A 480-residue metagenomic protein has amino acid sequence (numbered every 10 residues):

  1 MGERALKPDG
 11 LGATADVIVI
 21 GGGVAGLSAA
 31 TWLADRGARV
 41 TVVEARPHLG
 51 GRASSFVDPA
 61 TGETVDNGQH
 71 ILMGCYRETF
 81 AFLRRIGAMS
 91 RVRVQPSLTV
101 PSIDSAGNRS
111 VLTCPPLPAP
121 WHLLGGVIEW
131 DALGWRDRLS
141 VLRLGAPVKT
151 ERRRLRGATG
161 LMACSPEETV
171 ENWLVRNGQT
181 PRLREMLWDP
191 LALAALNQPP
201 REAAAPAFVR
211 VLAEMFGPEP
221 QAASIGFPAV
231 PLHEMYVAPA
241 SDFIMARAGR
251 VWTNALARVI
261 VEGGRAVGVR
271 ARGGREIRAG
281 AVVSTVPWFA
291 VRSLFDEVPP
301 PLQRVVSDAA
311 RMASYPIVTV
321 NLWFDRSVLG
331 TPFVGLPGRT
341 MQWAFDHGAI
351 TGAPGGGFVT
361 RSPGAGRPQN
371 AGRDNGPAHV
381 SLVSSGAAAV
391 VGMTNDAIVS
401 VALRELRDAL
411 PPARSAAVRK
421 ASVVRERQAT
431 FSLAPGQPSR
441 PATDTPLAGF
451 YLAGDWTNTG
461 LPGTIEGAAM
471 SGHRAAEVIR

Functional and structural regions predicted by a protein language model:
M1-V17, D35-R36: Extreme N-terminal leader/targeting segments of oxidoreductases
G2, G12, L98, A255-T360 (+2 more regions): Mid-domain catalytic core of redox enzymes that form a hydrophobic substrate pocket/lid adjacent to a catalytic redox
A15-V42: N-terminal Rossmann-like FAD-binding beta1-loop-alpha1 element of flavoenzymes
A34-P59: Glycine-rich FAD pyrophosphate-binding loop
S54, A60-V94: Conserved FAD-binding subdomain of flavin-dependent enzymes
T79-F80, R84-R85, M89-V209, A222: Mobile amphipathic helical/loop "lid" adjacent to a hydrophobic cofactor/ligand pocket
V211-G273, I277-G280, T285: Helical element adjacent to the flavin cofactor pocket in flavoenzyme catalytic cores
F345-G355, E426-L452, W456-T459: FAD-binding beta-loop-beta segment adjacent to the flavin cofactor pocket
